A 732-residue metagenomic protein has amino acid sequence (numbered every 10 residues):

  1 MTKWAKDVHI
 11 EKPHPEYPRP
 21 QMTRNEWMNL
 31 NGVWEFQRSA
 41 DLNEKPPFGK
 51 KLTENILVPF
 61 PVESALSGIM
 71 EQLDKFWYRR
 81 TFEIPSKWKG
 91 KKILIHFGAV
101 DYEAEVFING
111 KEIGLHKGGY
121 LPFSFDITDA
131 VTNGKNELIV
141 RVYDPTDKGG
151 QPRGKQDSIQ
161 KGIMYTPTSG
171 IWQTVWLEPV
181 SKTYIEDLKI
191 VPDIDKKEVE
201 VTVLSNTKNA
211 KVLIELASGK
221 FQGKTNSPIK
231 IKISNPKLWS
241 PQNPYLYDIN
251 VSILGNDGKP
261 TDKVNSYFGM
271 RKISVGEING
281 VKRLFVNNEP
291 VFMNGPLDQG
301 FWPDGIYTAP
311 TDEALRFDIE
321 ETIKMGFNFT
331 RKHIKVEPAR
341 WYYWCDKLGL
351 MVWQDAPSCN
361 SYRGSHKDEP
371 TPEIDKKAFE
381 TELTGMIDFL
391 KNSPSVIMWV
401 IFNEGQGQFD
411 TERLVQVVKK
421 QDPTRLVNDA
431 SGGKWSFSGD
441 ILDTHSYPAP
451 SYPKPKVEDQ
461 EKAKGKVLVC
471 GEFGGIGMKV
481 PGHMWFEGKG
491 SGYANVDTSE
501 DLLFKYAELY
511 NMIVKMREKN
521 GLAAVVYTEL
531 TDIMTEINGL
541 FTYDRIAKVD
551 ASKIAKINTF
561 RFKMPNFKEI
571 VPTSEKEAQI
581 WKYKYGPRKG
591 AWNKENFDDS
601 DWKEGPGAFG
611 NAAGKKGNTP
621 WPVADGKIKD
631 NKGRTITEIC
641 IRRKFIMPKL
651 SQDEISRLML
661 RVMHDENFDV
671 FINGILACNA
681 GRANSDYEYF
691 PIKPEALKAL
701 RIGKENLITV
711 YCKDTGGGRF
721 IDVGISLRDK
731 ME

Functional and structural regions predicted by a protein language model:
M1-D41, L52-K87, H96-V100, R141-K208 (+4 more regions): Non-catalytic, glycine-rich low-complexity segments
M1-I69, R141, P145-G149, I171 (+7 more regions): Accessory carbohydrate-binding/adhesion or oligomerization-edge regions at the termini of glycan-active proteins
N25, R79-T81, E105, W176-E215 (+8 more regions): Mature extracytoplasmic enzyme cores
E35-S39, G68-I69, L73-Y184, K208 (+4 more regions): Accessory beta-strand-rich segments of carbohydrate-active enzymes
P59-I84, W88-I108, G114-K117, G150 (+4 more regions): Active-site-adjacent substrate/metal-binding segments within catalytic domains of carbohydrate-active enzymes
D129-K135, L204-E277: Extended acidic/polar, glycine-enriched regions that form or flank non-catalytic beta-rich accessory modules
I319-E321, F329-I546, K553: Substrate-binding/catalytic cleft of secreted carbohydrate-active enzymes, primarily glycoside hydrolases
